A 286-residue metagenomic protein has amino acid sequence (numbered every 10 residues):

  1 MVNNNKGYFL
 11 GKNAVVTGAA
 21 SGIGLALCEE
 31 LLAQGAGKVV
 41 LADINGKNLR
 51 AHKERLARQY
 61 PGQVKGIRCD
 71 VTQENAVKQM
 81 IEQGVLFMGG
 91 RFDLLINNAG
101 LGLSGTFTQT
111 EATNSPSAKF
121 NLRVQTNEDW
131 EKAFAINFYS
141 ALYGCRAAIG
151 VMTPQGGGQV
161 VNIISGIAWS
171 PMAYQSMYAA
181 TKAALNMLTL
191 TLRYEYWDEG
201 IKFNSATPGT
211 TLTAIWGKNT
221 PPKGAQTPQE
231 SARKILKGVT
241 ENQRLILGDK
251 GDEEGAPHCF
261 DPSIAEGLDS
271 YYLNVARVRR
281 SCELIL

Functional and structural regions predicted by a protein language model:
V2-V40: Canonical Rossmann dinucleotide-binding motif of NAD(H)/NADP(H)-dependent dehydrogenases/reductases, specifically
A36-H52: Conserved glycine-rich Rossmann-like NAD(P)H-binding loop of the short-chain dehydrogenase/reductase
G46-K47, R68-M80, N127: The beta1-alpha1 cofactor-binding region of Rossmann-like NAD(H)/NADP(H)-dependent oxidoreductases
T106-E131: Substrate-binding pocket helix/loop in short-chain dehydrogenase/reductase
C145, T181: Active-site helix of classical SDR
S165: Residue(s) in the substrate-gating loop at a strand-loop-helix junction that position the organic substrate next
M187, R193-E254: SDR active-site lid
